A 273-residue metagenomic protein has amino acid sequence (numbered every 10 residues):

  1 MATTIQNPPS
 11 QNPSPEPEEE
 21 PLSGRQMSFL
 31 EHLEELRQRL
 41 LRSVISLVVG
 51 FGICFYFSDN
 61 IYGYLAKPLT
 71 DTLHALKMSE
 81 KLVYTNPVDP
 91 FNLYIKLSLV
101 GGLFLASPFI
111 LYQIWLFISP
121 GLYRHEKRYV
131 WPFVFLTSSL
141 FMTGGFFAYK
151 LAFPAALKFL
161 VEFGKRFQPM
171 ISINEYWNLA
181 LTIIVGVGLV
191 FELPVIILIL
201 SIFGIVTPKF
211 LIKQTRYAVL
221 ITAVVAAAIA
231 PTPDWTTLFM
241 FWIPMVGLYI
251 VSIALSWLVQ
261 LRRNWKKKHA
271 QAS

Functional and structural regions predicted by a protein language model:
M1-S273: Membrane topogenic/interface segments and analogous intrinsically disordered interaction regions
